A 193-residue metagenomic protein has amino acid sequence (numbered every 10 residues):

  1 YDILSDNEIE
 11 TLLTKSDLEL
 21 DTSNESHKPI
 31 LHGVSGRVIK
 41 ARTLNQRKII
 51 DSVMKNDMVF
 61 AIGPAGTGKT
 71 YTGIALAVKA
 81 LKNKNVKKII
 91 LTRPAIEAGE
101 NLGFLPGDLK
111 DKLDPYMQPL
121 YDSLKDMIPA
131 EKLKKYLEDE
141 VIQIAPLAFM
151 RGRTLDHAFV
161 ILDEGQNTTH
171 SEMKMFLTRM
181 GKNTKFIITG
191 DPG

Functional and structural regions predicted by a protein language model:
Y1-S26: Interdomain "pre-motor" coupling segment immediately N-terminal to P-loop NTPase/helicase cores
K40-K55: Pre-Walker A adenine-sensing motif
K55-A61, K87, H157: Pre-Walker A (Motif I) flank of P-loop NTPase domains
I62, Y71-D139: Conserved P-loop
G68: Conserved glycine(s) of the Walker
K87, D139-I142, D156-F159, N183-I188: Loop/turn-to-beta-strand initiation segments
A95, E100-P106, T168, E172-G193: Conserved P-loop NTPase nucleotide-binding/switch module
E140-I161, G165-M175: Conserved RecA-like ASCE ATPase "motif II neighborhood" in helicase/translocase motors
